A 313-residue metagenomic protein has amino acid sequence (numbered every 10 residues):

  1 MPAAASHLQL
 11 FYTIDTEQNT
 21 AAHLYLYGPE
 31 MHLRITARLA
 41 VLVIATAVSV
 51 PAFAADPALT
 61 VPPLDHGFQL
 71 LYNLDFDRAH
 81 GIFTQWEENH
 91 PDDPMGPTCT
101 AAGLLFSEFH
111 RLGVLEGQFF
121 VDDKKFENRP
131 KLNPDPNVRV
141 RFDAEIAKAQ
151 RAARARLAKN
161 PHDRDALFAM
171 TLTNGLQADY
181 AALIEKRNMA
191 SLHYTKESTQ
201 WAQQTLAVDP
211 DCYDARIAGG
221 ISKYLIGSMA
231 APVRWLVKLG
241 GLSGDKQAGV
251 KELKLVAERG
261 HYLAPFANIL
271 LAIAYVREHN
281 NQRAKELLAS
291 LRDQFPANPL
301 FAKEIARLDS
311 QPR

Functional and structural regions predicted by a protein language model:
F11-H23, Y27: Short, low-complexity, charge-dense intrinsically disordered segments
G28-A40: Bacterial N-terminal signal peptides that target proteins for export
L39-S49: Bacterial N-terminal signal peptides
V50-A54: Sec/Tat signal peptide C-region and signal peptidase I cleavage site
A55-P63, L70-F83, D92, G103-H162 (+3 more regions): Short coil/linker segments at helix-helix boundaries
I273-R313: A cross-kingdom marker for long, charged
